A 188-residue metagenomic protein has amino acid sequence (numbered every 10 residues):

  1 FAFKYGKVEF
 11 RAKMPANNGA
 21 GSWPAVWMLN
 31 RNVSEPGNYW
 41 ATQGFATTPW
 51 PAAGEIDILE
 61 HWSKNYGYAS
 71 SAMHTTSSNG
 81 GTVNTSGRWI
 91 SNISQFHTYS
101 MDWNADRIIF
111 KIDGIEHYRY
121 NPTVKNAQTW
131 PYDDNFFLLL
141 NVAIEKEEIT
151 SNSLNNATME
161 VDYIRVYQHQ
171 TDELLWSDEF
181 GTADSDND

Functional and structural regions predicted by a protein language model:
F1-D188: GH16 jelly-roll
